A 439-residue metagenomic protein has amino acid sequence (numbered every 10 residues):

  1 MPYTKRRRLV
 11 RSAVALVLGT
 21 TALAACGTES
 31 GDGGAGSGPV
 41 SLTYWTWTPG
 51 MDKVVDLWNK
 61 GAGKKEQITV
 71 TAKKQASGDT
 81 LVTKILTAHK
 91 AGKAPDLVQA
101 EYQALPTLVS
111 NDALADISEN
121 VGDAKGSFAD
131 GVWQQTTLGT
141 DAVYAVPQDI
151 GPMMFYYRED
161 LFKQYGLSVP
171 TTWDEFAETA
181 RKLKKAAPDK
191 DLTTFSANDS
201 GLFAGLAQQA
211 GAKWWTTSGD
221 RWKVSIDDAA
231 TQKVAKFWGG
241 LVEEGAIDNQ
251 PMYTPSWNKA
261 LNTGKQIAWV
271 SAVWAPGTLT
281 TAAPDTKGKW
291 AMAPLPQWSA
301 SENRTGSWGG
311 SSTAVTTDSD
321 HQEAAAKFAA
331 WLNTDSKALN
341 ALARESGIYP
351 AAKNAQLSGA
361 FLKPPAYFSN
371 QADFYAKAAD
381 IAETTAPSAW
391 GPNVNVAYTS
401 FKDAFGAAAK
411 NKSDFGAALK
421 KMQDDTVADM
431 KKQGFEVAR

Functional and structural regions predicted by a protein language model:
P2-T107, G122-K125, S299, N393 (+2 more regions): Conserved N-terminal structural module of periplasmic/extracytoplasmic solute-binding proteins
K64-A76, K93-A94, A142, G166-S168 (+2 more regions): A local structural motif
K74-K84, Q103, W173-E178, Q250-T263: Short helix-initiation/N-cap motifs at beta->coil->alpha
T87, P95-D96, A124-L161, D191 (+2 more regions): A structural signal for short loop-to-beta-strand junctions that line the ligand-binding cleft of periplasmic/secreted
H89-A100, A113, A187-K190, T263-A272: Alpha-to-beta junction loops
Y102-M153, G205-A207, A291-A293: Hinge/lid segment of periplasmic solute-binding proteins
A180, R221-Q250, L295: Glycine-centered hinge/linker elements that transmit conformational signals in sensory and ligand-binding systems
W274-T286, S299-S400, Q433, V437-R439: C-terminal lobe and pocket-closing loops of periplasmic/extracytoplasmic Venus-flytrap solute-binding proteins
